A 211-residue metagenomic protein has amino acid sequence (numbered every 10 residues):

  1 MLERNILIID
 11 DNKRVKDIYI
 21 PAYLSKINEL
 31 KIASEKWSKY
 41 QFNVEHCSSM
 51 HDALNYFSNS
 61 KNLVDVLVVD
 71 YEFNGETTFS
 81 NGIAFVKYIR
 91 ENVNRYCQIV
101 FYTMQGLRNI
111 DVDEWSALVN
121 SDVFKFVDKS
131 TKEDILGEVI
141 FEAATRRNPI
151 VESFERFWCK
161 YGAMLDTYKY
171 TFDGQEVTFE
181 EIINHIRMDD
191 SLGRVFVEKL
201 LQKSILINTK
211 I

Functional and structural regions predicted by a protein language model:
L2-I27: Conserved acidic segment of CheY-like receiver
I9-D10, C47, L67: Conserved sequence signature across two-component system core domains
N12-K16, M50-D52, Y71-T78, Q105-N109 (+1 more regions): Short acidic, S/G/P-rich loop/turn micro-motifs used as interaction or catalytic elements
E29-S49, Y56, T78: Short hydrophobic/Thr-rich beta-strand motif most characteristic of the beta2 strand and flanking loop of CheY-like
M50-H51, L63-R95: Conserved phosphotransfer microenvironments
S80, A84, R95-I135: Alpha4 helix (beta4-alpha4-beta5 surface) of REC/receiver domains from two-component response regulators
D122, T131-V151: Receiver (REC) domain switch/output surface
N148-I211: C-terminal output/effector regions of signal-responsive regulators
